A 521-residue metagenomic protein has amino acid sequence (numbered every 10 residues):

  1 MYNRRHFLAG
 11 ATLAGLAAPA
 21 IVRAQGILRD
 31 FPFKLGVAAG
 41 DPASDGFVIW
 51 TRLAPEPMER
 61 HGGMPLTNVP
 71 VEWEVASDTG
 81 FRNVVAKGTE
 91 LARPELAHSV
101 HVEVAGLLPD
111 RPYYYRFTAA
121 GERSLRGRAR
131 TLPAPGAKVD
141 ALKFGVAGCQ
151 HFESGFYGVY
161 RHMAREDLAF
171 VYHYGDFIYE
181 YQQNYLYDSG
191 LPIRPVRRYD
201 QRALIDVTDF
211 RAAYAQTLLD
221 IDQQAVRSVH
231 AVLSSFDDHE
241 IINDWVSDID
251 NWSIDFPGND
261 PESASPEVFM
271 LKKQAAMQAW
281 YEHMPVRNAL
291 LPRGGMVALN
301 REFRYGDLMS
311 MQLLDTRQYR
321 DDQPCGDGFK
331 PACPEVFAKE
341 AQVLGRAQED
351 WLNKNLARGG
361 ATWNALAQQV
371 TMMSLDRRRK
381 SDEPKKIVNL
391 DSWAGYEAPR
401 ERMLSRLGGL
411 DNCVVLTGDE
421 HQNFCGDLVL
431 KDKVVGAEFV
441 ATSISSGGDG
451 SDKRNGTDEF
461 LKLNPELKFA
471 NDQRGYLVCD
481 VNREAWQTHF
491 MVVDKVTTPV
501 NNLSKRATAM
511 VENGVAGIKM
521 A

Functional and structural regions predicted by a protein language model:
Y2-A18, Q25-A521: Metal-dependent phosphoester/phosphodiester hydrolase catalytic core
